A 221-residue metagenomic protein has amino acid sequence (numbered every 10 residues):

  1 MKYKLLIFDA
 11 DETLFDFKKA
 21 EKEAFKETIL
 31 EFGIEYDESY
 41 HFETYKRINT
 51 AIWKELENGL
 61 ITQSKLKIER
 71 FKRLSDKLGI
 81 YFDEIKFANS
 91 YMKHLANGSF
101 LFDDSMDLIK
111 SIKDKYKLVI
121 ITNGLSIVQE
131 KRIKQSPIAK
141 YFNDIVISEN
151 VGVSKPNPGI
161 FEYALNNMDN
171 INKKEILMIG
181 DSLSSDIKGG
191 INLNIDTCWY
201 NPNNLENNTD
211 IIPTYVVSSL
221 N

Functional and structural regions predicted by a protein language model:
M1-L6, K19, L30, K110 (+1 more regions): Asp-based, Mg2+/Mn2+-dependent phosphohydrolase catalytic module
K2-A10, L14-D103: N-terminal helical cap/lid subdomain that shapes the substrate entry/recognition surface in HAD-like hydrolases
Y3, Y116-K117: Non-catalytic interaction surface on structured domains
L66-R70, F100, D107, K140 (+2 more regions): Generic recognition of short, well-ordered alpha-helical interface segments
D104-K115: Catalytic-core regions built around general acid/base machinery
K115-Y116, N194: Glycine-centered short loops/turns at secondary-structure junctions
